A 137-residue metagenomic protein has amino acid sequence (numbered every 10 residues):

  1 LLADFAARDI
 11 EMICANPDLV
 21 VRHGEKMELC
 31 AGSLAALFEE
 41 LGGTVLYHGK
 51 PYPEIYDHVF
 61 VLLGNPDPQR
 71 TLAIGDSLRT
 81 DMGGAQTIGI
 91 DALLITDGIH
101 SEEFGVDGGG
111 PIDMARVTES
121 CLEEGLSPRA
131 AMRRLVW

Functional and structural regions predicted by a protein language model:
L1-W137: Asp-based, Mg2+/Mn2+-dependent phosphohydrolase catalytic module
